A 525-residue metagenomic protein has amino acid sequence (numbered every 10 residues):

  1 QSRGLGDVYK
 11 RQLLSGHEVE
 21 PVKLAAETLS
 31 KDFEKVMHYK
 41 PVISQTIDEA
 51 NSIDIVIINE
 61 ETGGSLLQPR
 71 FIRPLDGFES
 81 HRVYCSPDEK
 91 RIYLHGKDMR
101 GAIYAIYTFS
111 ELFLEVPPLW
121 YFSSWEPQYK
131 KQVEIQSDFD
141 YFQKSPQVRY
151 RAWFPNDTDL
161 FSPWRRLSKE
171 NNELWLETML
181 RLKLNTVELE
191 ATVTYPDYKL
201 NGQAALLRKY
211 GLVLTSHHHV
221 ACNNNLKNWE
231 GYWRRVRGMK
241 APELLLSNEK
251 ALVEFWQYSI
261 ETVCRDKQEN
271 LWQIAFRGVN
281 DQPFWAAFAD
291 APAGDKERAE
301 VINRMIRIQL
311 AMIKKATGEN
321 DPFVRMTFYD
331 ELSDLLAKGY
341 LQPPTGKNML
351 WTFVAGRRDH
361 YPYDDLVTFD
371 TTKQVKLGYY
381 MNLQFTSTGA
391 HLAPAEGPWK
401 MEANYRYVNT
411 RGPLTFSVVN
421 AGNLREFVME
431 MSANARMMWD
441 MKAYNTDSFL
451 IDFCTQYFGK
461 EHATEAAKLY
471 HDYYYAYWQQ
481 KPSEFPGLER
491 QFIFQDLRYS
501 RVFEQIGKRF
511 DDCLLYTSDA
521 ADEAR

Functional and structural regions predicted by a protein language model:
Q1-Y9, Y516-A524: Single conserved hydrophobic/aromatic residue that forms the stacking wall/gate of nucleotide- or nucleobase-binding
R3, D7-K144: Contiguous, structured surface segment used for ligand recognition
P21-L24, T28, D32, G101-Y104 (+8 more regions): Extracytoplasmic/secreted proteins, especially bacterial periplasmic and envelope-associated proteins
V22, P69-D76, P163-N172, P394: Short, polar loop/linker segments at the starts of domains and inter-domain junctions
I92-G96, L214, Y379: Short hydrophobic-aromatic micro-motifs
Y93-A105, F109-S110, N172-Y195, M401-A433 (+1 more regions): Amphipathic alpha-helical packing elements
F139, W229, A293, Q309-S518 (+1 more regions): Substrate-binding groove of N-acetylhexosamine-processing glycoside hydrolases
Q147-Y363, L383-T388, L392, G422-M437 (+1 more regions): Aromatic-lined carbohydrate-binding surfaces of glycoside hydrolases
